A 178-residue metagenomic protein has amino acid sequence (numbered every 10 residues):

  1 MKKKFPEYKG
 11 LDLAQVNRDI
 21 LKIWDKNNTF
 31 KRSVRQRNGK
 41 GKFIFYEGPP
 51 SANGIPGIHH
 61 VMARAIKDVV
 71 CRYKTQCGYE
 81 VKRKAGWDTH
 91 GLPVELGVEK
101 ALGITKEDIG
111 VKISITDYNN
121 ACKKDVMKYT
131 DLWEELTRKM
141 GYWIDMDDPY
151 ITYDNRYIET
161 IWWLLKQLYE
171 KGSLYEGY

Functional and structural regions predicted by a protein language model:
M1-Y178: N-terminal, positively charged nucleic-acid-binding surface of large information/translation enzymes
